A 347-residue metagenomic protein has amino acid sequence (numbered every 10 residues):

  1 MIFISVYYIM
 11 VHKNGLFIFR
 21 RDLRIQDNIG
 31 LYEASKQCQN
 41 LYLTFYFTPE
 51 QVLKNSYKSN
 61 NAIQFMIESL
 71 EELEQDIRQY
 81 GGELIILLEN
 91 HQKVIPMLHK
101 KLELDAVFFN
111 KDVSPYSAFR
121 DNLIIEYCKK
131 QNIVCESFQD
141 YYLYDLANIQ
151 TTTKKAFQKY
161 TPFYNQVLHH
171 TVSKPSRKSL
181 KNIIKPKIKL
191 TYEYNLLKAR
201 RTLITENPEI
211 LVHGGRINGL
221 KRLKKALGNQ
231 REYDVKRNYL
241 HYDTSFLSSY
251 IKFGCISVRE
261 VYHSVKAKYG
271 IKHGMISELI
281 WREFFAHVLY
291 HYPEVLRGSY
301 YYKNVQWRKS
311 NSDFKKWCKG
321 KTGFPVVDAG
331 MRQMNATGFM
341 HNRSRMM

Functional and structural regions predicted by a protein language model:
M1-I9: Short, Lys/Arg-enriched N-terminal segments with co-localized hydrophobic residues within the first ~10-30 amino acids
M10-P175, I271, R332: Trp/Phe/Arg-rich N-terminal binding region typifying the photolyase-homology
G30, S69, L73, G219-A226 (+4 more regions): Alpha-helical packing segments of well-folded alpha/beta enzyme cores
Q37, K130-Q131, K268, V295 (+1 more regions): Secondary-structure transition/capping motifs at alpha-helix termini and the adjoining loop/turn into the next element
K54-Y57, N110, T244-L247, S310-K316 (+2 more regions): Glycine- and acidic
I133, K154-N304: Glycine/tryptophan-enriched, flexible segments
H273-H287, M331-M347: Structured ligand/cofactor/substrate-binding pocket environments in proteins
V288-A336, M340: A contiguous catalytic/ligand-binding core that recognizes phosphate-bearing ligands
